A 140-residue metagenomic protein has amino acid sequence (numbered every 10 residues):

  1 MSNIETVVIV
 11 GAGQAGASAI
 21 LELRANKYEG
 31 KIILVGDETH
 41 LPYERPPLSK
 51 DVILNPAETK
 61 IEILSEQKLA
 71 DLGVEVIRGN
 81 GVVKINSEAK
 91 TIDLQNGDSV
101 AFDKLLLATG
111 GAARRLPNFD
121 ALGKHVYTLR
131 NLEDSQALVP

Functional and structural regions predicted by a protein language model:
M1-V8, E62-P140: FAD-binding core/adjacent interface of flavoenzyme oxidoreductases
S2-E75: Beta1-alpha1 glycine-rich phosphate/pyrophosphate-binding loop at the start of Rossmann-like nucleotide-binding domains
